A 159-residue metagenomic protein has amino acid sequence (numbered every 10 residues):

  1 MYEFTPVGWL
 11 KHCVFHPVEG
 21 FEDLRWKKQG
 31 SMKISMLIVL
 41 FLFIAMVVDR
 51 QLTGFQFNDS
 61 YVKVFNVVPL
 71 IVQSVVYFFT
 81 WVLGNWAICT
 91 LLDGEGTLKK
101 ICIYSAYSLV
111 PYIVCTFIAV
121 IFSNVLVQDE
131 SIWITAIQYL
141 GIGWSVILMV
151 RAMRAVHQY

Functional and structural regions predicted by a protein language model:
M1-D49, T53: N-terminal juxtamembrane cytosolic/stromal segments of multi-pass membrane proteins
E3, V68-Q73, E130-I137: Short alpha-helical transmembrane interface motifs in multi-pass membrane proteins
E22-M32, L92-K100, R154-Y159: Membrane-interface helix-boundary motifs at transmembrane edges
K28, R50-V62, T90-G94, N124-D129 (+1 more regions): Transmembrane helix-loop junctions in multipass membrane proteins, especially transporters and channels
K33, L37, I103-Y107, I132-I142: Alpha-helical transmembrane segments of integral membrane proteins
I44-F55, F117-V125, I147-R154: Structural signature of transmembrane alpha-helix termini at the membrane-water interface
N58-S123: Alpha-helical transmembrane segments with an aromatic anchor "belt"
N124-Y159: Terminal transmembrane helical module of multi-pass membrane proteins
